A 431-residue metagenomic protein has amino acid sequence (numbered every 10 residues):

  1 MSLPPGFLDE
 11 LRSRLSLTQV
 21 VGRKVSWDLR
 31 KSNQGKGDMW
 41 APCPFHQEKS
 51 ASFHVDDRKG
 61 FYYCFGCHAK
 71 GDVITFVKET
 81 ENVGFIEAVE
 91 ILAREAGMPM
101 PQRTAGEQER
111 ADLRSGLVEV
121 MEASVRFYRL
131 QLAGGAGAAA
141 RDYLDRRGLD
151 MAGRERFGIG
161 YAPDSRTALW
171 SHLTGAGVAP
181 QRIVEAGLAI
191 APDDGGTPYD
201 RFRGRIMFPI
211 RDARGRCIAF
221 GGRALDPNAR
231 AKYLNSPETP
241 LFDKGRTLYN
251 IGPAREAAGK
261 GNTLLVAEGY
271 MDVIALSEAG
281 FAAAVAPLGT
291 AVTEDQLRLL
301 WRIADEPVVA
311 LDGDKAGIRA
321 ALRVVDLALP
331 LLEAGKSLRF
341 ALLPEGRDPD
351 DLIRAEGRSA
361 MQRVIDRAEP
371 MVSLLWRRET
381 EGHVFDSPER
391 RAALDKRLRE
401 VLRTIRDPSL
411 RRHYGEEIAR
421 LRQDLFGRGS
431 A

Functional and structural regions predicted by a protein language model:
M1-Q108, P163-D164, W170, R420: N-terminal structured subdomain of primase-like DNA metabolism proteins
L3, L15, V21, Q34 (+4 more regions): Phosphate-handling DNA/RNA-contact segment within nucleic-acid enzymes
D9, S13, E79-A96, G204-A224 (+4 more regions): Structured, non-catalytic alpha/beta "coupling" segments that mediate domain-domain communication and provide generic
L11-R14, N33-K36, E107-V118, G134-A138 (+4 more regions): Conserved phosphate/pyrophosphate-binding and hydrolysis machinery centered on Walker-type P-loop NTPases, extending
V20, D72-F76, A123-F127, A139-Y143 (+5 more regions): A general alpha-helix detector
C43, C64, V77, L144 (+8 more regions): Terminal peptide-recognition signature
E87-D142: Conserved active-site segments centered on acidic
D212-A213, R255-L264, A291-P307, L311-A431: A charged alpha-helical hairpin associated with nucleic-acid processing machineries
